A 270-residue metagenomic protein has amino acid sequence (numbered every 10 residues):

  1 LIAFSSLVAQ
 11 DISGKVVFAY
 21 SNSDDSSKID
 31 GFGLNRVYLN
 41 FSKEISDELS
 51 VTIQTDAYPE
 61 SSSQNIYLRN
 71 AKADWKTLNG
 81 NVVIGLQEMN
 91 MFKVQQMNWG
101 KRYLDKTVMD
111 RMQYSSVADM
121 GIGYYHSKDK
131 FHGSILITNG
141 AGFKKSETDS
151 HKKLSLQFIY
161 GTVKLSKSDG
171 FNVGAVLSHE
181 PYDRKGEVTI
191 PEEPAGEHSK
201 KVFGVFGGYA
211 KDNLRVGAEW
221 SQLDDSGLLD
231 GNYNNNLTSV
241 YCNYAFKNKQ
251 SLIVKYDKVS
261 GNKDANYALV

Functional and structural regions predicted by a protein language model:
F4-A9: Sec/Tat signal peptide C-region and signal peptidase I cleavage site
Q10-G142, S150-S155, I159-S166, S251-I253 (+1 more regions): Outer membrane beta-barrel
I29-G33, S63-N65, Q113-S116, T148-S150 (+4 more regions): Short sequence motifs at beta-strands and strand-loop junctions characteristic of Gram-negative outer-membrane
I159-T162, S166-N262, A268: Detector for outer-membrane/organellar transmembrane beta-barrel domains, recognizing the amphipathic beta-strand
